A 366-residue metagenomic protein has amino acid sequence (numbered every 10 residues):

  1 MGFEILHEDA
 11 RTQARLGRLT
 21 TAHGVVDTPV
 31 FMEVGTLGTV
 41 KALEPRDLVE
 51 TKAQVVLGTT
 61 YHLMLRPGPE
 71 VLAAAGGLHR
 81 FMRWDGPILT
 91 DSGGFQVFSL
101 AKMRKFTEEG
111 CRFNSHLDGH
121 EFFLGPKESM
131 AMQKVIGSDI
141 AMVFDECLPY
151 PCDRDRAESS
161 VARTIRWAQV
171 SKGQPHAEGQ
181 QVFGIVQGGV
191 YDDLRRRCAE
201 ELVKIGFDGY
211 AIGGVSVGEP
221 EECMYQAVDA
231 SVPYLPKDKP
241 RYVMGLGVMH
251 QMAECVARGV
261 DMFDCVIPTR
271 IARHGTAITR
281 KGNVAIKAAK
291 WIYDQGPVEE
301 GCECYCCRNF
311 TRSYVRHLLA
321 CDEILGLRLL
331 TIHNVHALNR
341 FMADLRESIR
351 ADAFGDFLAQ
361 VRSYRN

Functional and structural regions predicted by a protein language model:
M1-H176, A289-I292: Non-catalytic, usually N-terminal nucleic-acid engagement modules in DNA/RNA processing proteins
M1-R18, V26-V30, A42, D145-P151 (+1 more regions): C-terminal extensions of enzymes
G24, V56, D91, Q133 (+5 more regions): Conserved, mostly hydrophobic/aromatic
E128, M132-I136, S159, R163-V170 (+5 more regions): A non-catalytic, amphipathic alpha-helix used as a structural packing/dimerization or gating element in enzyme scaffolds
G137, A168, K172-P175, G206 (+3 more regions): Structural signal for hydrophobic packing residues in well-ordered secondary-structure cores of soluble enzyme domains
Y150-P151, E158, G209-V215, I324-L327: Glycine- and acidic
A162-I165, Q174-V298: Glycine-rich phosphate/ribose-binding loops and adjacent secondary-structure elements that form binding surfaces
